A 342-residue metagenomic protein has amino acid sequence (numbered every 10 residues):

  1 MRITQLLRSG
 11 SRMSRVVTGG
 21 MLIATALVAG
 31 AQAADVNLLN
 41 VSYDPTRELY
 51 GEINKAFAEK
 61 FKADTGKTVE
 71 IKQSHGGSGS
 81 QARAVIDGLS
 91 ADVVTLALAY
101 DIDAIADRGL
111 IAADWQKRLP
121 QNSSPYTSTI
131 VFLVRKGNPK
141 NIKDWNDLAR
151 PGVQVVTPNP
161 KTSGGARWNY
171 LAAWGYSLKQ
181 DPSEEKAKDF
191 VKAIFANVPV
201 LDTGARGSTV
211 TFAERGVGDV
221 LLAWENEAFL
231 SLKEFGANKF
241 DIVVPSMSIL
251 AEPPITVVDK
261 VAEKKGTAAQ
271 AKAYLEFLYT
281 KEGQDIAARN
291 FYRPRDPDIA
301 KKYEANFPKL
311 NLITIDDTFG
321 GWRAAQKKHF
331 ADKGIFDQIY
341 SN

Functional and structural regions predicted by a protein language model:
R2-G20: Bacterial N-terminal signal peptides that target proteins for export
L27-A33: Sec/Tat signal peptide C-region and signal peptidase I cleavage site
A34-S163, E304, N311, Y340-S341: N-terminal segment of the mature folded domain
V41-Y43, V134-K136, Q154-Q180, I194-V198 (+1 more regions): Short beta-strand->loop
S124-T129, V191-F195, D202-T203, F235-K264 (+1 more regions): Periplasmic-binding protein-like
G137-K143, T162, G175-S183, V261-A269: Short helix-loop capping/hinge motifs at secondary-structure junctions, enriched in acidic/polar residues
Q180-S246: Ligand-binding pocket segment of bilobal, Venus flytrap-like solute-binding proteins
A262-N342: Extracellular/periplasmic juxtamembrane helices and adjacent flexible linkers that interface with membrane partners
